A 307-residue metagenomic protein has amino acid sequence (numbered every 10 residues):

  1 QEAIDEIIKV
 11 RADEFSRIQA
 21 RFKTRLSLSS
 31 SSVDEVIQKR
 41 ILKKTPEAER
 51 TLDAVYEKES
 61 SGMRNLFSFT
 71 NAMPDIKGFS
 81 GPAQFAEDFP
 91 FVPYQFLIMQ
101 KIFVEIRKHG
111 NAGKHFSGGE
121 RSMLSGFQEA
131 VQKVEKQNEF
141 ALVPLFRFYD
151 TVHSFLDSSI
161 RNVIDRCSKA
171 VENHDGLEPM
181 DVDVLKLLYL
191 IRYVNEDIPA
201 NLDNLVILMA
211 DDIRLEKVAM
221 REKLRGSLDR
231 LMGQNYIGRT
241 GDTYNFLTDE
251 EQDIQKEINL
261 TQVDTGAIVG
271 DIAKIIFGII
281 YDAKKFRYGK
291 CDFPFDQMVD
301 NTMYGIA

Functional and structural regions predicted by a protein language model:
E2, D13-R17, E105-A307: Extended alpha-helical interface modules used as scaffolds for assembling large macromolecular complexes
E2-A112, F116-A130, G270: Conserved P-loop NTPase catalytic core
